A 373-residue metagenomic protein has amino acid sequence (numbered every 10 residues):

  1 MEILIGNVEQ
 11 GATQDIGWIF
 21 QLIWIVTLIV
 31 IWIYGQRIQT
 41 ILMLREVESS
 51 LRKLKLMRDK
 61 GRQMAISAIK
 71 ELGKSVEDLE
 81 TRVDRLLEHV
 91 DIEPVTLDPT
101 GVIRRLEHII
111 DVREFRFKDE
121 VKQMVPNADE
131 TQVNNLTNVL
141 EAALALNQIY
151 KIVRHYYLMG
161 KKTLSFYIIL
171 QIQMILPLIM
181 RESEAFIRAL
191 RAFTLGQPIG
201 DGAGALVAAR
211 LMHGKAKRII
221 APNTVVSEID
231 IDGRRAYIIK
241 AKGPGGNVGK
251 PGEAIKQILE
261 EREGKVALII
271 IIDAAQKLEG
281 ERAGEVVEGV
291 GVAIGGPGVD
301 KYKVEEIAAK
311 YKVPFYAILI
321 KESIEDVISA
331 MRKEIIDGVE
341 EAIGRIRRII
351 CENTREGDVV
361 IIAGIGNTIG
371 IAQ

Functional and structural regions predicted by a protein language model:
M1, I25-V26, V360: Generic low-polarity alpha-helical segments
M1-I16: Short, strongly hydrophobic alpha-helical membrane anchors
F20-Q36, A208: Alpha-helical membrane-embedded segments
R37-I41: Membrane-interface capping segments at transmembrane-helix boundaries
L42-M212: Electropositive, gly/pro-rich neighborhoods at or near active sites that engage anionic ligands
I149-R332, I336-G344, R348-I349, V360 (+1 more regions): Conserved mixed alpha/beta catalytic, RNA-binding, or beta-rich assembly cores of soluble enzyme, regulatory
T354-G357: Elongated scaffolding segments in large macromolecular assemblies, built predominantly from amphipathic alpha-helices
